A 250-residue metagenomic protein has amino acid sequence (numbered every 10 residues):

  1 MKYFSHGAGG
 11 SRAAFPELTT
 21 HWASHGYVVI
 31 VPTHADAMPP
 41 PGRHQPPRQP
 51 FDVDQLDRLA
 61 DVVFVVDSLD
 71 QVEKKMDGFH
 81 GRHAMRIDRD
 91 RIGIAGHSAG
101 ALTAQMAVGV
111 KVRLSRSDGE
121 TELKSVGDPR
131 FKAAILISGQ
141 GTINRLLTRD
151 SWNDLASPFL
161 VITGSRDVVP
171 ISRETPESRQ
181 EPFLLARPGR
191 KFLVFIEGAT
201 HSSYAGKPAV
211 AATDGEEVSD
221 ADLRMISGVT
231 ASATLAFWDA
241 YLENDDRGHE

Functional and structural regions predicted by a protein language model:
M1-G7: Short beta-strand element of the alpha/beta-hydrolase
G9-P39: Short amphipathic alpha-helix adjacent to the substrate-entry channel of hydrolases
P50-R89, L102: Alpha/beta-hydrolase active-site loop
G96-G100, A104: Gly/Ala-rich beta-loop-alpha elbow adjacent to hydrolase catalytic centers
T103-A107, S115: Hydrolases whose catalytic domains are alpha/beta-hydrolase-1, hotdog thioesterase, or metallo-beta-lactamase-like
S117-G198: The feature captures the conserved acid-bearing segment of alpha/beta-hydrolase catalytic domains
G198-H201, G206-E250: Alpha/beta-hydrolase-fold serine-hydrolase catalytic core, especially in secreted/extracellular enzymes
